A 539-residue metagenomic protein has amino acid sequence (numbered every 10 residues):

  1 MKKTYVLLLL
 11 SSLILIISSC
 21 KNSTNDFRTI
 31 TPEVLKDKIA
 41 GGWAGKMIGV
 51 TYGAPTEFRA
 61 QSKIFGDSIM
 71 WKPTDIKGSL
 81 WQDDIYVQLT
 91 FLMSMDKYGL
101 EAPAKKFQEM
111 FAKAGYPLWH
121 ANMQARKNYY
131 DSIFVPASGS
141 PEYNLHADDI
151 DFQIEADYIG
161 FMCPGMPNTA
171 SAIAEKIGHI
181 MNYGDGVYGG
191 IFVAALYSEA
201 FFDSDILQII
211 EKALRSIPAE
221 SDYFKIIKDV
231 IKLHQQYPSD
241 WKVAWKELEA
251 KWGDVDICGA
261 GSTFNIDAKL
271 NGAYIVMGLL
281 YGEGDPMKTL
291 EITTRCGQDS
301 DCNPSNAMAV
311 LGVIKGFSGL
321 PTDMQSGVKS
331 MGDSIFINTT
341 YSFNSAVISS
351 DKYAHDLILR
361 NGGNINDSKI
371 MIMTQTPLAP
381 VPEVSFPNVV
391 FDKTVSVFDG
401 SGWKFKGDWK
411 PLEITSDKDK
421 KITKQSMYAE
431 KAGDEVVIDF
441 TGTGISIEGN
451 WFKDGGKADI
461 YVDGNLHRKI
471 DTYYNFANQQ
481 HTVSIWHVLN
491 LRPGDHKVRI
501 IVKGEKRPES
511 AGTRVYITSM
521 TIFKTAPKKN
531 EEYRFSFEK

Functional and structural regions predicted by a protein language model:
Y5-I14: Sec-dependent N-terminal signal peptides
I17-S19: C-terminal motif of bacterial Sec signal peptides marking the signal peptidase cleavage site
F27-P32, A244-K269, E291-T293, K315-K406 (+5 more regions): Helix-termini ("caps") and immediately adjacent flexible loops/tails, especially at membrane-solvent interfaces
L35, G139-A147, Y158-M166, E175-I180 (+1 more regions): Accessory "access/gating" subregions that flank catalytic or transport cores
A54-L89, A104-W119: Active-site-surrounding "flap" and adjacent substrate/cofactor-binding loops of secreted or lumenal enzymes, prototyped
R59, K63-D67, N182-D185, V193-A194 (+2 more regions): Catalytic phosphate/nucleotide-handling subdomain of diverse soluble enzymes
G99-F152, F161-C163: Extracytoplasmic mature domains of secreted/periplasmic and thylakoid-lumen proteins
A379-K539: Glycan-recognition surfaces in beta-rich domains, encompassing non-catalytic CBMs and lectin-like receptor-binding
